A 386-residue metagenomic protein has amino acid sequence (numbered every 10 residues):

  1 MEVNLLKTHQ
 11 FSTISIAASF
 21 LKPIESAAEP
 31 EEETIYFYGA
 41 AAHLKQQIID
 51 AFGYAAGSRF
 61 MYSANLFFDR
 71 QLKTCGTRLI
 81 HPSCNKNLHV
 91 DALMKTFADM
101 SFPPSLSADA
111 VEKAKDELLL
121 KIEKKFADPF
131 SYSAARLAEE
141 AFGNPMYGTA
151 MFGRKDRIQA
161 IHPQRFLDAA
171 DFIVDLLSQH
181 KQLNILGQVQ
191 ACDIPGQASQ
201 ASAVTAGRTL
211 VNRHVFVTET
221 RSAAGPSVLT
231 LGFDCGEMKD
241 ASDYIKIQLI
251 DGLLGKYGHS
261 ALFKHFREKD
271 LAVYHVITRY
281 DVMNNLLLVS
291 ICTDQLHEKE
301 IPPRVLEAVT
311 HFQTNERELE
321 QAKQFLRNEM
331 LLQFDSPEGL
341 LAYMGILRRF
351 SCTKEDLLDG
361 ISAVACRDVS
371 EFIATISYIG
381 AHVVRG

Functional and structural regions predicted by a protein language model:
M1-F60, K95, F152, L167-H265 (+1 more regions): His/Glu-rich zincin catalytic helix
A51-A206, E237-M238, E268-G386: Charge-rich, well-structured scaffold segments of protease-associated domains
